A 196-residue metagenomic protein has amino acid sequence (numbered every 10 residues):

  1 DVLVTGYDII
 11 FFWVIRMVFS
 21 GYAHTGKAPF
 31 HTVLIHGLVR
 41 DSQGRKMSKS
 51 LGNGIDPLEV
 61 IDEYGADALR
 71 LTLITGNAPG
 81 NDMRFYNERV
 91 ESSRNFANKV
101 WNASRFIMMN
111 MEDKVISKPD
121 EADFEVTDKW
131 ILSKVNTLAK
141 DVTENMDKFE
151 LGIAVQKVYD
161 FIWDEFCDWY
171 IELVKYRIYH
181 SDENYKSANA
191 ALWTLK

Functional and structural regions predicted by a protein language model:
V2-I9: The substrate-binding groove and active-site-proximal loops of carbohydrate-active enzymes, especially glycoside
I10-G26: Metal-dependent nuclease catalytic cores in nucleic-acid-processing enzymes, especially RNase H-like/related
K27-K196: Long, charged, mostly alpha-helical binding arms that flank functional sites
